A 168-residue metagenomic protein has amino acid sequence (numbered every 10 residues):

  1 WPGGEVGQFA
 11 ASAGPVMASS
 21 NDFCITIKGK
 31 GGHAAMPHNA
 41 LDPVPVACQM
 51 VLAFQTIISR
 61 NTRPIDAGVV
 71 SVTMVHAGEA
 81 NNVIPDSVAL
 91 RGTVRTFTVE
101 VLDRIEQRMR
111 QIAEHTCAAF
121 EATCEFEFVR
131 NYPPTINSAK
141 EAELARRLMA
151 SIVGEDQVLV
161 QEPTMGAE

Functional and structural regions predicted by a protein language model:
W1-P85, A167-E168: Histidine/acidic-residue-rich, glycine-tolerant segments that coordinate divalent metal ions
N21, A80-A89, I112-C124, S138-E141: A glycine-rich, aromatic-flanked flexible loop/lid motif
I25-I27, V88-T96, F126-R130: Short, hydrophobic beta-strand segments
P37-A40, V44, R95, V99 (+2 more regions): Hydrophobic alpha-helical scaffolding
V46-N61, R108-F120, L144-I152: Generic non-transmembrane alpha-helical segments
S59-V69, N82, T116-E127, E155-P163: Flexible, glycine/charged-enriched surface loops at secondary-structure junctions
N81-E106: A conserved active-site cap/scaffold subdomain adjacent to cofactor or substrate pockets
E127-E168: An extended, acidic, His-containing surface patch that forms the Zn2+-binding/catalytic region of metallohydrolases
